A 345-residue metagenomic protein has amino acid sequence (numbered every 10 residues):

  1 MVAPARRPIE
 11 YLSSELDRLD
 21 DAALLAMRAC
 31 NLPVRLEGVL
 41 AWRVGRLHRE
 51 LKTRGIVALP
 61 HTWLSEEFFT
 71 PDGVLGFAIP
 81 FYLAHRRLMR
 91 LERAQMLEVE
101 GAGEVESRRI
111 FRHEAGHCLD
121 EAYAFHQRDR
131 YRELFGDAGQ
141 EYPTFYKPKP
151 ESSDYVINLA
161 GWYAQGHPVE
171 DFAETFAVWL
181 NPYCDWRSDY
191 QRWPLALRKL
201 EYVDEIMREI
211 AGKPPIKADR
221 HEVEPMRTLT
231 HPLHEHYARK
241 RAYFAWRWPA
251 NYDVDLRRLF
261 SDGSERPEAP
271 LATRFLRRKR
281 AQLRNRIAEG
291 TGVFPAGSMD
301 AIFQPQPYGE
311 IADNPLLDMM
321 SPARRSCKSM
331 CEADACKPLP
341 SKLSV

Functional and structural regions predicted by a protein language model:
V2-D17, A22, F172-P322, M330 (+1 more regions): Pan-zinc metallopeptidase signature
V2-P4, E37-W42: Nucleotide/phosphate-binding site architecture used for ATP/NTP-dependent chemistry
S13-L19, A26-V34, V44-R49, I56 (+4 more regions): Metalloprotease/metallohydrolase-associated module, dominated by Zn2+-dependent proteases
P60-F68: Long, charged, glycine-rich C-terminal linkers/tails
W63, V74, D318-R324: An N-terminal, globular interaction/scaffold subdomain
V105-F125, A173: Active-site recognition of the HExxH zinc-binding catalytic motif
Y123-A124, D129-L134: Acidic, glycine-rich loop-and-strand cores that form catalytic or ligand-binding grooves in diverse globular domains
